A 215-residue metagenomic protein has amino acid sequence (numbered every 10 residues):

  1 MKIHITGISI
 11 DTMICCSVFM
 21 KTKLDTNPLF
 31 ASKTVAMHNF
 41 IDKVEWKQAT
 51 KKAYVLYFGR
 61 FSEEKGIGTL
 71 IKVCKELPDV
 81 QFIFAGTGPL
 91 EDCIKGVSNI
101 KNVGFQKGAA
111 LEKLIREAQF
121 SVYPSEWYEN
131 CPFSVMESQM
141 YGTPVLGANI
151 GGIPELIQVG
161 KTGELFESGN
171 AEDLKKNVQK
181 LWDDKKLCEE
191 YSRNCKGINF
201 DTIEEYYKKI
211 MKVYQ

Functional and structural regions predicted by a protein language model:
M1-E45: Donor nucleotide-sugar binding/catalytic pocket of nucleotide-sugar-dependent glycosyltransferases
I14, I41, K47-K65, I71-K75 (+1 more regions): Conserved donor-binding/catalytic core segment of Leloir-type glycosyltransferases
D92-K113: Nucleotide-activated donor-binding/catalytic signature segment of Leloir-type glycosyltransferases, i.e., the conserved
Q119, G142: A short alpha->beta transition loop at the rim of the catalytic pocket in nucleotide-sugar-dependent
S125-F133, P154-E155: Nucleotide-sugar-dependent
P144-G147: Short hydrophobic beta-strand element within catalytic cores of glycosyltransferases and related nucleotide-activated
I150-G160, E164-L165: Short acidic/histidine- and often glycine-rich active-site loop of Leloir-type glycosyltransferases that engages
T162, D173, K180, L187-D201 (+1 more regions): A short, well-ordered alpha-helix in the C-terminal region of glycosyltransferases
